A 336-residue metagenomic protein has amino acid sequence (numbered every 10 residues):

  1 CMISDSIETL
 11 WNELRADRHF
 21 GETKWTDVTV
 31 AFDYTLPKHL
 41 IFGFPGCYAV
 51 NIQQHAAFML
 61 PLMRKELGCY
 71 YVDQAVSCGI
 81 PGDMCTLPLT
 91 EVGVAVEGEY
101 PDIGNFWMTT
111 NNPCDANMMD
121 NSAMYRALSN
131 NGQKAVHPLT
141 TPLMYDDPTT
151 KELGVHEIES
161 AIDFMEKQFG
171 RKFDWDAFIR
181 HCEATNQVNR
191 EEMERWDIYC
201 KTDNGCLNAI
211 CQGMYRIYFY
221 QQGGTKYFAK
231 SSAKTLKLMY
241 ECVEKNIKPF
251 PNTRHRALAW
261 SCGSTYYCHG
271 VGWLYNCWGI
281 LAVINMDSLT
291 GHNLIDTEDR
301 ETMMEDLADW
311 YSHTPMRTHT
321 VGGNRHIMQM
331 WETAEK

Functional and structural regions predicted by a protein language model:
C1-T29, V155, E159, D163-D287 (+1 more regions): A charged, amphipathic alpha-helical module
T23, D27-N105, T109, P113 (+1 more regions): An N-terminal, globular interaction/scaffold subdomain
Y34-L36, L40-D73, L258, C262-E332: Redox- and metal-dependent alpha/beta enzyme cores, enriched for Fe-S-associated oxidoreductases and cofactor-handling
Y71-I80, L153-M165, M303-T314: A polyampholytic, Gly/Pro-enriched intrinsically disordered region
E91-G98, G322-K336: A short, acidic, amphipathic alpha-helical segment used as a generic capping/interface helix at domain edges
E97-F169, F173-Y199: Internal, well-ordered alpha/beta segment that forms a basic, Gly-enriched binding/recognition surface
P138-L143, M286-D287, K336: Short loop/turn segments at strand-loop or loop-helix junctions that form parts of catalytic or ligand-binding pockets
T140-M144, H255, H313: Glycine- and acidic
